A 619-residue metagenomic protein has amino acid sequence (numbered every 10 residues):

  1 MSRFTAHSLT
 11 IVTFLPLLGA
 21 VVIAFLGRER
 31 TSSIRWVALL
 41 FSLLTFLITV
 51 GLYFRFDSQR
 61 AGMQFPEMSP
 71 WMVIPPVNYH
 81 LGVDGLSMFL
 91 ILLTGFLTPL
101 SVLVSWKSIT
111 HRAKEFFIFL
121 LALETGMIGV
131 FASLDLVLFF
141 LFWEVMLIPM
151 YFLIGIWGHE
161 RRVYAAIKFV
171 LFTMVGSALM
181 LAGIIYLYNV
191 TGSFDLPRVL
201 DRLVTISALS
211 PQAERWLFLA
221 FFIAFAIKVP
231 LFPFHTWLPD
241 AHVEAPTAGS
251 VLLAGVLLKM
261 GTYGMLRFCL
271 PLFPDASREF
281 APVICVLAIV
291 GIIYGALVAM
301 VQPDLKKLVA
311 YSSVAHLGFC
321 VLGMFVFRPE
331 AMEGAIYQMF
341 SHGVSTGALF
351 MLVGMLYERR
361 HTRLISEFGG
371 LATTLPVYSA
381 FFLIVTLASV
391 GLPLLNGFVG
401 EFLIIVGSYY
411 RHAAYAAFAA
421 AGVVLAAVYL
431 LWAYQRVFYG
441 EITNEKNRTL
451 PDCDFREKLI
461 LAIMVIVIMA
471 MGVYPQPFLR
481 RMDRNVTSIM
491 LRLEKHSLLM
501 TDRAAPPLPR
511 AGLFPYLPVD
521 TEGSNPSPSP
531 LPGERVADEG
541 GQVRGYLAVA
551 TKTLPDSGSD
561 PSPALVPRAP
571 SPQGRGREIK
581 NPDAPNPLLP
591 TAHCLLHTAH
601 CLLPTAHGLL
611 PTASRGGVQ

Functional and structural regions predicted by a protein language model:
M1-S8, F25-I118, S193-L203, A208 (+2 more regions): Transmembrane helix-loop-helix hairpins at membrane boundaries of multipass inner-membrane proteins
I11-R28, P230: N-terminal signal-anchor/start-transfer transmembrane helix
S32-L43, Y164-M174, L375-S379, R456-L461: Alpha-helical transmembrane segments and their helix-start/interface "positive-inside/aromatic belt" motifs in integral
L40-R55, T173-I185, A388, V424 (+1 more regions): Hydrophobic alpha-helical membrane-insertion segments
L100-S108, T125-V137, M150-A433: Hydrophobic transmembrane alpha-helices and their helix-loop junctions in integral membrane proteins
L375-Y378, L430-R503, L508-P509, L513-F514: Cytoplasmic/organellar membrane-interface segments at the starts of transmembrane helices in multi-pass inner-membrane
E522-G523, P532-R535, G540, G574-R577 (+1 more regions): Glycine-biased, low-complexity coil/linker segments
G574-G576, N586-T612: Arg/Gly-rich low-complexity intrinsically disordered repeat tracts
